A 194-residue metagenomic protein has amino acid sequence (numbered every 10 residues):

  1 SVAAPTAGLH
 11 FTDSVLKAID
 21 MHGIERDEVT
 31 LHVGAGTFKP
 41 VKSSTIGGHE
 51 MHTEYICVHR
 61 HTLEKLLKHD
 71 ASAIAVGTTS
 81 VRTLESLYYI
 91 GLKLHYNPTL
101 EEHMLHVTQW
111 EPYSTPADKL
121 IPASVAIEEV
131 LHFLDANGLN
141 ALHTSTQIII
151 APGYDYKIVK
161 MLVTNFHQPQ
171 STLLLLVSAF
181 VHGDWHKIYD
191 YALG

Functional and structural regions predicted by a protein language model:
S1-G194: Surface-exposed, charge/polar-rich loops and edge strands
